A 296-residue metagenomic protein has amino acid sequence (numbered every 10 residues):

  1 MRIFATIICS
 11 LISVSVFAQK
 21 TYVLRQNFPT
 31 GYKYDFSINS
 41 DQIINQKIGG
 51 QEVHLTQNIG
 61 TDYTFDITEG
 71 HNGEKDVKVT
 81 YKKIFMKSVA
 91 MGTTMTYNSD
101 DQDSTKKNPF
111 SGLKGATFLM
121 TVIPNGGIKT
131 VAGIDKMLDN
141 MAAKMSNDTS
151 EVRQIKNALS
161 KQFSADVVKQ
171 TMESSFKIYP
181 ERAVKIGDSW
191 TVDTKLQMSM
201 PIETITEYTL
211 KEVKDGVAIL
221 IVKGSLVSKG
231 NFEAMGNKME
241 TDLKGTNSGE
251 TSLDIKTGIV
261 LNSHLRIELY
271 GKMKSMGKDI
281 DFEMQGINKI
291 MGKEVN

Functional and structural regions predicted by a protein language model:
M1-L24: Bacterial Sec-dependent N-terminal signal peptides
Q19-N296: Signature of exported/secreted
